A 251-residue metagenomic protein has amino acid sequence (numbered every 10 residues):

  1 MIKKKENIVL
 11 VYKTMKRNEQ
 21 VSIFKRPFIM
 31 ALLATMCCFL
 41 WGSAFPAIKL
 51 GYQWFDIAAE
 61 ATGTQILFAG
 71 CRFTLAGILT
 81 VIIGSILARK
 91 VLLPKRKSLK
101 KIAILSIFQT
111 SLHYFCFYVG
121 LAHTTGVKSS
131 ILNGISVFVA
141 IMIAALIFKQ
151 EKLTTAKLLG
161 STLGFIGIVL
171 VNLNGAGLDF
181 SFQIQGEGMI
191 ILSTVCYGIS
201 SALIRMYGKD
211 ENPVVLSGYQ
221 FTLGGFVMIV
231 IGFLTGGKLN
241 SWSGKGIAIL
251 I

Functional and structural regions predicted by a protein language model:
I2-G70, D179-M206, I249-L250: Glycine-/small-residue-enriched transmembrane alpha-helix faces in small-molecule transporters and effluxers
C38-G42, L105-Y114, V137, N172 (+3 more regions): Transmembrane alpha-helical core positions of polytopic small-molecule transporters
G51, F68, G120, T125 (+5 more regions): Hydrophobic/aromatic residues within transmembrane alpha-helices of multi-pass small-molecule transporters
Q53-Q109, V139-I143, C196-S200, G218-T235: Transmembrane alpha-helices of multi-pass small-molecule transport proteins
F55-L67, F115-N133, K209-V214: Structural motif at transmembrane-helix junctions in multi-pass transporters
T80, M142-I143, T154-G175, M228: Hydrophobic transmembrane alpha-helices of multi-pass small-molecule transport proteins
S85-N133, L170, A248: Specific transmembrane alpha-helical segments of multi-pass solute transporters/efflux pumps, especially DMT/EamA
K97-I104, L153-F165, E187, E211-Q220: Cytoplasmic-side transmembrane-helix entry/capping segments in multi-pass membrane proteins
